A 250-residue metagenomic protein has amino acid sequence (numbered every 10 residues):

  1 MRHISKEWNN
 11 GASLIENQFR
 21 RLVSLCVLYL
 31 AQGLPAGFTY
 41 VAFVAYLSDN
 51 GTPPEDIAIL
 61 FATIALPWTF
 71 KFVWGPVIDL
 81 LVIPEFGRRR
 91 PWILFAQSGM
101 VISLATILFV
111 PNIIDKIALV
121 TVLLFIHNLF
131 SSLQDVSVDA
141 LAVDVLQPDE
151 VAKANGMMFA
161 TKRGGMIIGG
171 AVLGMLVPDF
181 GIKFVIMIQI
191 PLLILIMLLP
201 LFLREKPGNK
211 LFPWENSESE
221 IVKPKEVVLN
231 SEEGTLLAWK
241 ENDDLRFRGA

Functional and structural regions predicted by a protein language model:
E7-W68: Helix-loop boundary and gating motifs at the non-cytosolic
P67-K71, A152-V177: Glycine-rich segments within core transmembrane alpha-helices of 12-TM secondary carriers
P76-L81, L108-N112, I168-M187: Transmembrane alpha-helix termini and helix-breaking/packing motifs in multi-pass membrane transporters
F86-I93, K116, M175-L193: A membrane-interface helix-boundary motif in multi-pass transporters
I93-D115: C-terminal ends and interior cores of transmembrane alpha-helices in multi-pass membrane transporters/permeases
F95-I102, F184-F202: Symmetry-related core transmembrane helices of the 12-TM Major Facilitator Superfamily/SLC fold
I126-T161: Cytoplasmic helix-loop-helix junction between adjacent transmembrane helices in 12-TM secondary transporters
R204-G249: Flexible cytoplasmic inter-helical loops of multi-pass small-molecule transporters
